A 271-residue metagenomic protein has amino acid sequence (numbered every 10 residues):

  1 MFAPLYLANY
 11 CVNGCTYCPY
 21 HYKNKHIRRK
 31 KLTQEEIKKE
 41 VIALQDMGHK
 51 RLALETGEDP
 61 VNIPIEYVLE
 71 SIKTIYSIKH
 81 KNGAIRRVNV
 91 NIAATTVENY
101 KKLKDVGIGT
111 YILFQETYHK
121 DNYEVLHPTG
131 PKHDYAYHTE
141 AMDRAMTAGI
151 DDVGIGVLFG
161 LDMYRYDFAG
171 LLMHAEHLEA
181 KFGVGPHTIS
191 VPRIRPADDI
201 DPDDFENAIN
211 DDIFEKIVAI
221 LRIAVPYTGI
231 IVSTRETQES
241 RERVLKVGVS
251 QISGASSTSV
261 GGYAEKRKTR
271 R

Functional and structural regions predicted by a protein language model:
M1-K25, R29-E55, G109: N-terminal pre-triad scaffold of radical SAM enzymes
C15, R51-L52, I65-L158: Radical SAM/AdoMet-radical enzyme domain recognition
K23-K31, V61-E66, Y123-Y135, D201-N210 (+1 more regions): Glycine-rich tight-turn/loop motif centered on a GG-T
K38-V41, L69-Y76, Y100, T139-M142 (+2 more regions): Generic structural signal for well-ordered alpha-helices, preferentially at hydrophobic/aromatic core positions
K39, Q45, A169, A180-R271: Auxiliary Fe-S-binding modules of radical SAM enzymes
L52, D59-N62, R86-T95, P128-G130 (+3 more regions): Conserved strand-turn element in the central/C-terminal portion of the radical SAM core barrel that lines
T56, Q115, V157, T234 (+1 more regions): Short secondary-structure boundary segments
T96-G107, D151, D162-H177, T237-V247: Catalytic cores of alpha/beta
